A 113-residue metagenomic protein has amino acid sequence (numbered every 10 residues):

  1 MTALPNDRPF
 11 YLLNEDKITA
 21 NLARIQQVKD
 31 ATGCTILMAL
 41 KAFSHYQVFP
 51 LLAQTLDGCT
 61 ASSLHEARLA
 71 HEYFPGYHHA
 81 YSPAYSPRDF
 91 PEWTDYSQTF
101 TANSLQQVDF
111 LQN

Functional and structural regions predicted by a protein language model:
M1-L12: Generic N-terminal amphipathic, Lys/Arg-enriched alpha-helix
L4, L22, L64: Residue-level detector of functional hotspots within protein domains
F10, C34-N113: Active-site-proximal beta-alpha core segment in soluble small-molecule metabolic enzymes
N21-A31, V48, L69: A short, N-terminal amphipathic alpha-helix
